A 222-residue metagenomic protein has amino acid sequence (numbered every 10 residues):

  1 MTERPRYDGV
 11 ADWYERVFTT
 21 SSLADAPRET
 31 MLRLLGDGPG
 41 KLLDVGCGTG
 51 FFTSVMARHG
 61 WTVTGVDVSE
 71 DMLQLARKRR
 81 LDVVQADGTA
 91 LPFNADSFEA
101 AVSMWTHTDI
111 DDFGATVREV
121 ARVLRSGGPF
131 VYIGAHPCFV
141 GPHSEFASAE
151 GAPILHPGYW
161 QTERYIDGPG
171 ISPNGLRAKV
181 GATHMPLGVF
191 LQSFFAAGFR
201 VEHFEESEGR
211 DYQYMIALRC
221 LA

Functional and structural regions predicted by a protein language model:
M1-G38, F51-V55, M72-L75, E208 (+1 more regions): Conserved class I S-adenosyl-L-methionine
L43-V45, T49-A90: Class I SAM-dependent methyltransferase SAM/SAH-binding core
T89-A101: A short acidic, Gly/Pro-enriched loop at the edge of an enzyme's catalytic core that lines a small-molecule cofactor
A100-F113: A short SAM/SAH-binding and catalytic strip from SAM-dependent methyltransferases
G114-S126: A short glycine-rich, Lys/Arg-flanked "PGG" loop and its adjoining helix->strand segment in the class I
P129-P169: Conserved class I S-adenosyl-L-methionine
C138-S148, N174-G188: Acceptor-substrate binding/catalytic loop of class I
V180-G198, F204: Short alpha-helix
